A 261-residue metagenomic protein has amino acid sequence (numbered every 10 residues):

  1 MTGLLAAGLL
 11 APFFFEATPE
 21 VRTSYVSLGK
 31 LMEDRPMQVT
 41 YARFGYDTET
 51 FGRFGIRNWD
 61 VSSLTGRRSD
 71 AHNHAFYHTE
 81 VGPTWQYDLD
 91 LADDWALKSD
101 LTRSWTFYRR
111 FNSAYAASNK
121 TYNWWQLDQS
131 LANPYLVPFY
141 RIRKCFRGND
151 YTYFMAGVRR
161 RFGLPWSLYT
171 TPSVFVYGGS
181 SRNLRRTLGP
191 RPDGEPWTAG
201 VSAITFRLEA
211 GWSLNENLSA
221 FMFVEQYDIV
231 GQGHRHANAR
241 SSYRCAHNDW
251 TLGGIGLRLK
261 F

Functional and structural regions predicted by a protein language model:
M1-E16, C245: Cleavable N-terminal export/targeting peptides
L10-D70, W85, L252, R258-K260: Short glycine/proline- and aromatic-enriched beta-strand/turn motifs that initiate or cap beta-hairpins
F15, E49-I56, A92-S99, N133-Y140 (+2 more regions): Repeated loop/turn-to-beta-strand initiation elements of outer-membrane beta-barrel proteins
P19-T23, T40-Y46, P83-L89, L101-R103 (+7 more regions): Residues on the lipid-exposed face of transmembrane beta-strands in outer-membrane beta-barrel proteins
V21-S27, T48, N58-G66, L89 (+7 more regions): Transmembrane beta-strands of outer-membrane beta-barrel pores
N58-G157, H236, R240-C245, T251: Outer-membrane pore/translocation modules
S118-I204, E209: Detector for outer-membrane/organellar transmembrane beta-barrel domains, recognizing the amphipathic beta-strand
I204-F261: Predominantly the C-terminal beta-signal and adjacent terminal strand-loop region of outer-membrane beta-barrel
